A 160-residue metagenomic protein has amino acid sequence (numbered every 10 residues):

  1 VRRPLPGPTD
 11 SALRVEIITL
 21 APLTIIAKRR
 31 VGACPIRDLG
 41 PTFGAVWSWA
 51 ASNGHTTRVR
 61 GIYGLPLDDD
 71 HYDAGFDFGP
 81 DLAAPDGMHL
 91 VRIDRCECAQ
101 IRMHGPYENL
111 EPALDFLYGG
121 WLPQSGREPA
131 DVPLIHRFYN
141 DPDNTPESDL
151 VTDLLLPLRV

Functional and structural regions predicted by a protein language model:
V1-V160: A solvent-exposed interaction/effector surface
